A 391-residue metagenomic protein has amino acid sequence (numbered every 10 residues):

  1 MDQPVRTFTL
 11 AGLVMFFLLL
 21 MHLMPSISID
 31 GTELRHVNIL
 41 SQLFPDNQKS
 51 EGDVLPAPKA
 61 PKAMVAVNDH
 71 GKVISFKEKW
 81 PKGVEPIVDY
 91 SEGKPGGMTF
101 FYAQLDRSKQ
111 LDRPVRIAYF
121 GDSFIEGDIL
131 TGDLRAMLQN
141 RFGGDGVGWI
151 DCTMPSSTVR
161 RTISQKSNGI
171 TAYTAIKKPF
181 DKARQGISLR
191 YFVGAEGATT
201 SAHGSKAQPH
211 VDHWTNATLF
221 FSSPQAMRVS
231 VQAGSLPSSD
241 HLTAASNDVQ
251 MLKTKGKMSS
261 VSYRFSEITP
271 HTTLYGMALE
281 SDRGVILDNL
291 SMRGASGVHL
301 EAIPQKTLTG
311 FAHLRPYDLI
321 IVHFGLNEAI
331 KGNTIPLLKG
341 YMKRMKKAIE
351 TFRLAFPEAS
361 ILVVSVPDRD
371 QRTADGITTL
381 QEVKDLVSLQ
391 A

Functional and structural regions predicted by a protein language model:
M1-V54, G194-S238, T269, T273 (+1 more regions): Alpha-helical cap/lid subdomain in secreted, periplasmic, or secretory-pathway luminal O-acyl-processing enzymes
E33, V54, V73, E85 (+7 more regions): Compositionally biased, intrinsically disordered low-complexity regions
D46-Y119, A175-R190, G194: Membrane/wall-proximal cationic-aromatic binding patches
E78-E85, K182-Q185, K253-T254, G284-D288 (+2 more regions): Generic detector of short, locally flexible boundary/turn motifs and exposed helical patches
I87-A172, A207-R293, V298, P304-Y317: Serine-esterase "nucleophile elbow" of acetyl-processing enzymes
R161-A207: Preference for solvent-exposed, low-hydrophobicity sequence contexts
